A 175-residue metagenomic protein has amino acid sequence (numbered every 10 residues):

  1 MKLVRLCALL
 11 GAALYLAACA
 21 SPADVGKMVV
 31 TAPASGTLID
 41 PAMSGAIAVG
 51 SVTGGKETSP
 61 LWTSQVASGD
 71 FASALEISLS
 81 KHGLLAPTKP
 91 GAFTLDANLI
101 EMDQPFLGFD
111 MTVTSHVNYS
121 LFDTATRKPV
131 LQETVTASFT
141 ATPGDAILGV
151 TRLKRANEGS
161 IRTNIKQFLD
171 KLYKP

Functional and structural regions predicted by a protein language model:
M1-C19: Sec-dependent bacterial lipoprotein signal peptides
C19-A74, L172-P175: A structural "domain/chain start" motif
A20-G36, H82-G83, V130, T136-P175: C-terminal/domain-edge helix-coil "capping" segments
D40-S44, P87-A92, S120-L131: A short, structured loop/turn motif at beta-sheet edges
V49, A86-Q104: A short, hydrophobic beta-strand-centered structural micro-motif
T58-V66, L107, A146-R155: Second-shell loop/turn segments in exported
L79-P87: Low-complexity, intrinsically disordered segments exposed to solvent
D110-A141: Amphipathic beta-strand/beta-sheet edge segments enriched in Tyr/Trp
